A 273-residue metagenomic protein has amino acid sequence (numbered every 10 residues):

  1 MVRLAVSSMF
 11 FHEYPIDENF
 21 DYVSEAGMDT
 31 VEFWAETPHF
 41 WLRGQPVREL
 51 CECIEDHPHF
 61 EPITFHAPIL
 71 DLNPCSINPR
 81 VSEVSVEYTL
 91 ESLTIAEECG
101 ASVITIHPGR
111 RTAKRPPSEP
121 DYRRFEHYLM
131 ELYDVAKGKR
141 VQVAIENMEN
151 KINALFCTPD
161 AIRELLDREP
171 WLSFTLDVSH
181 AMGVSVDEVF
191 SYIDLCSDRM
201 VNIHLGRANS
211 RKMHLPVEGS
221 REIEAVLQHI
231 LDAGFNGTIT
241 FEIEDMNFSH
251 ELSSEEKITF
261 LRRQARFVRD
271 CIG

Functional and structural regions predicted by a protein language model:
M1-E97, S173, I258, R262 (+1 more regions): N-terminal pre-domain/capping segments
M1-R3, E13, D17-S24, S102 (+4 more regions): Histidine-acidic metal/acid-base catalytic patches
L4-S8, V31-F33, I63-A67, I104-I106 (+4 more regions): Hydrophobic faces of well-ordered beta-strands that scaffold small-molecule active sites in alpha/beta enzyme cores
F10-H12, A35-T37, I69-D71, P108-T112 (+4 more regions): Active-site-proximal loop/turn and secondary-structure-junction residues that shape catalytic pockets, frequently
D17, P74-S173, G183, I258-F260: Active-site acidic/histidine proton-transfer and metal-coordination neighborhood in alpha/beta enzyme cores
M28, H59-E61, A101, V141 (+1 more regions): Short glycine/serine/threonine/alanine-rich loop segments
W41, N73, K114, N153 (+2 more regions): Glycine/Thr-rich phosphate-binding loops of Rossmann-like dinucleotide-binding domains
V47-F60, Y128-V135, L165, Y192-L195 (+1 more regions): Catalytic-core regions built around general acid/base machinery
